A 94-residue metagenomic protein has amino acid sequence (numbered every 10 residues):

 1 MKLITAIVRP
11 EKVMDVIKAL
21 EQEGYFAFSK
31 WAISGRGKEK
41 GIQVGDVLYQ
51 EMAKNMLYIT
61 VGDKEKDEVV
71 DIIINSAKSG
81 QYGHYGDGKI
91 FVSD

Functional and structural regions predicted by a protein language model:
M1-D94: Positively charged, small/polar-rich N-terminal and surface patches that mediate targeting and assembly and bind
